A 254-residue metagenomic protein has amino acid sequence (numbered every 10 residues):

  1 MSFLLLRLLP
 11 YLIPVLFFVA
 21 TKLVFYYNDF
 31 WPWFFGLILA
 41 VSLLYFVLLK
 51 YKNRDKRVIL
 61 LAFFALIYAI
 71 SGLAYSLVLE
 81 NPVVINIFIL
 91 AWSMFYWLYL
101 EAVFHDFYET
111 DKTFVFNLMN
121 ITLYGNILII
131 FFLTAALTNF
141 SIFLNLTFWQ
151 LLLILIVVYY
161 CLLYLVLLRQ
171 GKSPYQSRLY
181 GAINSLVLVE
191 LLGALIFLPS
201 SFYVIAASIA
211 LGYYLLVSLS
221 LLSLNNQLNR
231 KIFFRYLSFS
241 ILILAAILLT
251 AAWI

Functional and structural regions predicted by a protein language model:
M1-I13, K56-V58, K231-I232: N-terminal membrane topogenic signal
M1-S2, F17-Y27, L43-D55, H105-L118 (+5 more regions): Short juxtamembrane and helix-loop transition motifs at transmembrane-helix boundaries in membrane proteins
Y11-F25, I67-S76, I130-N139, V187-A194: Membrane-embedded alpha-helical segments in integral membrane proteins
D29-P32, S42-N145: Membrane-interface helix-loop-helix junctions at boundaries between adjacent transmembrane segments
I38-L48, I89-A102, I154-Y164, I209-S220: Alpha-helical transmembrane segments and their membrane-interface exit regions
V41, F64-Y68, N184-L188, I205-S220: Hydrophobic alpha-helical membrane segments
D55-L61, F107-I130, F148-I154, L167-S185 (+1 more regions): Cytoplasm-facing juxtamembrane segments at the starts of transmembrane helices in multi-pass membrane proteins
F233-I254: Final/C-terminal transmembrane alpha-helix of multipass membrane proteins
